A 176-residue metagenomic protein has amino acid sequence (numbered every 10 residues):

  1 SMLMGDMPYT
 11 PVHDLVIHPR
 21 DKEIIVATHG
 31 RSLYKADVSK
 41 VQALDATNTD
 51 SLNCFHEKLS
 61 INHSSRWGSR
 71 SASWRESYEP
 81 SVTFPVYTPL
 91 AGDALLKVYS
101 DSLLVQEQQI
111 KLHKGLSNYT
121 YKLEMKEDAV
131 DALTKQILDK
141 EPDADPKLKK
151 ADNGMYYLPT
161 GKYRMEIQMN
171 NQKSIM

Functional and structural regions predicted by a protein language model:
M2-D21, D50, F55: Conserved blade-ending motifs and adjacent loop-strand segments that build the rim/top face of beta-propeller domains
S32, E127-V130, M169-I175: Short acidic/polar inter-strand loop motif in beta-rich domains
V41-R75: Short, compositionally biased P/S/T/A/G/V-rich stretches that sit at domain boundaries
S65-A91, N118-T120: Contiguous beta-strand segments within globular domains
V82-L103, E107, R164: Beta-strand-rich binding/interaction modules
A94, S117, G161-I167: A short tyrosine-centered beta-strand micro-motif
L104-Y156: Glycine-centered tight-turn motifs at strand-turn-strand junctions
